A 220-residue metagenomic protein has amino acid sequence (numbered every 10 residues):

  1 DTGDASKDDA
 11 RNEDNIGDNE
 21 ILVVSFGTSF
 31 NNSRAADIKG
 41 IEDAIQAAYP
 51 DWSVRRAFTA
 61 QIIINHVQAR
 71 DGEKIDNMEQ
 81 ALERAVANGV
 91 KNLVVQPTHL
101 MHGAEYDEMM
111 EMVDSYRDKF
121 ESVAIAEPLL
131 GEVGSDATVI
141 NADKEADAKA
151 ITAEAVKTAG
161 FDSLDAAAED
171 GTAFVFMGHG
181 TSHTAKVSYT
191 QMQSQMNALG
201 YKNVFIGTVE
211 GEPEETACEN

Functional and structural regions predicted by a protein language model:
D1-N220: Active-site-proximal alpha-helix that buttresses catalytic centers in soluble enzyme cores
